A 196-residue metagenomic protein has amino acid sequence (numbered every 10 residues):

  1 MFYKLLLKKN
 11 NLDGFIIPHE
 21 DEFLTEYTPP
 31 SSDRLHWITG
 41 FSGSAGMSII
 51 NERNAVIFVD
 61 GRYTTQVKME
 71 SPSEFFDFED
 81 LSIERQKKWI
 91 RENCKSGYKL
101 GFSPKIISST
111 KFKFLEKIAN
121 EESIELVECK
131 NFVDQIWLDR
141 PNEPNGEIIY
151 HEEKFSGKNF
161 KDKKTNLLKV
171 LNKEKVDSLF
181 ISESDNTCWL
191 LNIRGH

Functional and structural regions predicted by a protein language model:
M1-S96, I107, K111-H196: N-terminal accessory/capping or targeting/presequence segment of soluble
L100: Ligand-binding face of N-terminal immunoglobulin V-set domains in extracellular IgSF glycoproteins
